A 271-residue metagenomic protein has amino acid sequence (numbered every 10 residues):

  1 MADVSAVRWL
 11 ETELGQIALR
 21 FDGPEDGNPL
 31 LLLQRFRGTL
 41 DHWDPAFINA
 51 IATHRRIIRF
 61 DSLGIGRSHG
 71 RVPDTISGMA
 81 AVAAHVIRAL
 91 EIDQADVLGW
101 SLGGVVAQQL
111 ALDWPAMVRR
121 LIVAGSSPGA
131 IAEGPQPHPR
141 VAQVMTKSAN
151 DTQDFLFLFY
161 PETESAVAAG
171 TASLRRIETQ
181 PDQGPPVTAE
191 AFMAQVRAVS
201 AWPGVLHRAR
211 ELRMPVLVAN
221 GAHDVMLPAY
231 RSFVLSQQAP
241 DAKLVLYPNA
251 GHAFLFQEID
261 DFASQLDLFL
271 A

Functional and structural regions predicted by a protein language model:
G15-H69: Conserved HGGG/HGGXW glycine-rich cap/lid loop of the alpha/beta-hydrolase fold
I58-L98: Active-site loop/oxyanion-hole signature of alpha/beta-hydrolase fold enzymes
G99, G103, A107: Gly/Ala-rich beta-loop-alpha elbow adjacent to hydrolase catalytic centers
L112, R119-A149: Flexible "cap/lid" loop of the alpha/beta hydrolase fold
A132, T152-P203, R208: Conserved alpha/beta-hydrolase catalytic His-Asp/Glu region
L212, V218-N220: Short beta-strand/loop motif that positions the catalytic acidic residue of the alpha/beta-hydrolase fold
H223-L227: Acidic catalytic loop of the alpha/beta-hydrolase fold
A250-A263: Catalytic histidine-centered segment of alpha/beta-hydrolase-like enzymes
